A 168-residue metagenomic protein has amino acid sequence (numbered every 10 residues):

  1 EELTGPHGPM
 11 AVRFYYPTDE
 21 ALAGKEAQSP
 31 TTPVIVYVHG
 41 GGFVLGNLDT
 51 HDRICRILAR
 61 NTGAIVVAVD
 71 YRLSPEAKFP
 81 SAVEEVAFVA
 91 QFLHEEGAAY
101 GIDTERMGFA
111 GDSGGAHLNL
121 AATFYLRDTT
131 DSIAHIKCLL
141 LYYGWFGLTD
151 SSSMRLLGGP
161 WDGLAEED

Functional and structural regions predicted by a protein language model:
E1-D168: Alpha/beta-hydrolase superfamily serine-hydrolase fold, recognizing
